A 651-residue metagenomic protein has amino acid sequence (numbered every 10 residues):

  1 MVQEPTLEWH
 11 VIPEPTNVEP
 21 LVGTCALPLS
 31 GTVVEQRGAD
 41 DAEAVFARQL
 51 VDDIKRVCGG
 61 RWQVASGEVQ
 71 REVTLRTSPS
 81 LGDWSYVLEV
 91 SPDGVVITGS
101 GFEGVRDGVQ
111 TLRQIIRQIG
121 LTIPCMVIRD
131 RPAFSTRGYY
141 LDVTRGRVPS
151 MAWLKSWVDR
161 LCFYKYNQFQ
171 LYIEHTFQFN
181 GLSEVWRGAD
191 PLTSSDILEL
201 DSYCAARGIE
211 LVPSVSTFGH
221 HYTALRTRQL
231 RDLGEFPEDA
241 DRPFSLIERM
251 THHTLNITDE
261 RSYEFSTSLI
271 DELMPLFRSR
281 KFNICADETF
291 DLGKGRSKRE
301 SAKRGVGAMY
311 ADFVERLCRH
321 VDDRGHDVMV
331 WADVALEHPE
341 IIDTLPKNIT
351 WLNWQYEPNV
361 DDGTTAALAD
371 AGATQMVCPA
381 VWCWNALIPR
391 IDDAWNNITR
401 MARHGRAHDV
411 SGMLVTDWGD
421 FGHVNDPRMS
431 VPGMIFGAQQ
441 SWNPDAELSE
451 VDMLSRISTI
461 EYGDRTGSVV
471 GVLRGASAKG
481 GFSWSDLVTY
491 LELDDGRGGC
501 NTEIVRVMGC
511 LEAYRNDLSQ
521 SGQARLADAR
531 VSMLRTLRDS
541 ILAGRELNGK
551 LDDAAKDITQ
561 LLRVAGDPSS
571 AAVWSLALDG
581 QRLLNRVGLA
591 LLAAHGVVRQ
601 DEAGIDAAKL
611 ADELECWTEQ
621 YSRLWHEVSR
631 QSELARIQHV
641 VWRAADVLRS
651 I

Functional and structural regions predicted by a protein language model:
M1-V22, L27-S30, E43-A47, E199-S202 (+5 more regions): Substrate-binding groove of N-acetylhexosamine-processing glycoside hydrolases
V2-R137, R400, A407, G412 (+2 more regions): Contiguous, structured surface segment used for ligand recognition
R37-D41, V96, R145, R538 (+1 more regions): Generic amphipathic alpha-helical segments used as scaffolds and interaction surfaces in large, multi-domain proteins
D41, I97, V148-P149, G293-K294 (+1 more regions): A generic structural signal for short coil/turn motifs at secondary-structure boundaries
V64-S66, P213, V330, V377: A structural preference for short, hydrophobic beta-strand core positions in alpha/beta folds
E68-V69, H175-T176, T217-G219, A335 (+2 more regions): Conserved beta-strand edge residues that scaffold enzyme active sites
M126-T144, M376-N385: N-terminal small/glycine-rich loop or linker at the start of catalytic domains across soluble metabolic enzymes
F134-A332, I342-T344, T350-L352, D361 (+1 more regions): Substrate-binding cleft of carbohydrate-active enzyme catalytic domains
